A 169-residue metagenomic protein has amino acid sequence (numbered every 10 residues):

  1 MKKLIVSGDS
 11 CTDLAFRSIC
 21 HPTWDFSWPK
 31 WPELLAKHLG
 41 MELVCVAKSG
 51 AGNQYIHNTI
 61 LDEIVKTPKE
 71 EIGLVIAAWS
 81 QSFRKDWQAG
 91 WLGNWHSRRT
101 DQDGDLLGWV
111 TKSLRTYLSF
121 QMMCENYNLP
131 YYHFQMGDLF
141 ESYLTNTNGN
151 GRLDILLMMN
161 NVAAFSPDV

Functional and structural regions predicted by a protein language model:
M1-Y55, V65-T67: Serine-esterase "nucleophile elbow" of acetyl-processing enzymes
K2, L61-V169: Alpha-helical cap/lid subdomain in secreted, periplasmic, or secretory-pathway luminal O-acyl-processing enzymes
N58: Residue- and microsegment-level detector for short, conserved "hotspots" that frame catalytic or cofactor-binding
